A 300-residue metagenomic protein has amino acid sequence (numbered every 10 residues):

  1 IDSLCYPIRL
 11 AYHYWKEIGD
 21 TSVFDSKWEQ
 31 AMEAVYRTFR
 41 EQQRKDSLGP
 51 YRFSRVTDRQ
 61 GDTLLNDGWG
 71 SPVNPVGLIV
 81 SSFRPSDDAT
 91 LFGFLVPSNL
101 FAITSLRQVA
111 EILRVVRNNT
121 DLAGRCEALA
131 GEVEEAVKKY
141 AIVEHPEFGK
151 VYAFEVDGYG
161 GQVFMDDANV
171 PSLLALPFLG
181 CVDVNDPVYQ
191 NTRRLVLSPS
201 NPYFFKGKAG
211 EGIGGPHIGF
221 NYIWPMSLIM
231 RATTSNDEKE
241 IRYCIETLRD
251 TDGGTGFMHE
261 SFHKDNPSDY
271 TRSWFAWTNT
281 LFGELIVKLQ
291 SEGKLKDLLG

Functional and structural regions predicted by a protein language model:
I1, P7, Y14, V163-D183 (+2 more regions): C-terminal capping/lid segments that line or modulate ligand- or cofactor-binding pockets
I1-D62, F275-Q290: Aromatic-rich carbohydrate-recognition surfaces in CAZymes
Y6, A34, F101, E132 (+1 more regions): Extracytoplasmic/secreted proteins, especially bacterial periplasmic and envelope-associated proteins
W15-E33, S47-L48, L113-A128, G180-R194 (+2 more regions): Structural helix-adjacent loops and short alpha-helical linkers that scaffold large soluble proteins
G19, V23, S86-G93, N266-D269: Short coil/turn segments at secondary-structure junctions
Y36-I103, V116, A123-W224: Extended ligand-binding clefts on enzyme/binding-domain cores
Q108-E111: Intrinsically disordered, low-complexity activation-like regions
